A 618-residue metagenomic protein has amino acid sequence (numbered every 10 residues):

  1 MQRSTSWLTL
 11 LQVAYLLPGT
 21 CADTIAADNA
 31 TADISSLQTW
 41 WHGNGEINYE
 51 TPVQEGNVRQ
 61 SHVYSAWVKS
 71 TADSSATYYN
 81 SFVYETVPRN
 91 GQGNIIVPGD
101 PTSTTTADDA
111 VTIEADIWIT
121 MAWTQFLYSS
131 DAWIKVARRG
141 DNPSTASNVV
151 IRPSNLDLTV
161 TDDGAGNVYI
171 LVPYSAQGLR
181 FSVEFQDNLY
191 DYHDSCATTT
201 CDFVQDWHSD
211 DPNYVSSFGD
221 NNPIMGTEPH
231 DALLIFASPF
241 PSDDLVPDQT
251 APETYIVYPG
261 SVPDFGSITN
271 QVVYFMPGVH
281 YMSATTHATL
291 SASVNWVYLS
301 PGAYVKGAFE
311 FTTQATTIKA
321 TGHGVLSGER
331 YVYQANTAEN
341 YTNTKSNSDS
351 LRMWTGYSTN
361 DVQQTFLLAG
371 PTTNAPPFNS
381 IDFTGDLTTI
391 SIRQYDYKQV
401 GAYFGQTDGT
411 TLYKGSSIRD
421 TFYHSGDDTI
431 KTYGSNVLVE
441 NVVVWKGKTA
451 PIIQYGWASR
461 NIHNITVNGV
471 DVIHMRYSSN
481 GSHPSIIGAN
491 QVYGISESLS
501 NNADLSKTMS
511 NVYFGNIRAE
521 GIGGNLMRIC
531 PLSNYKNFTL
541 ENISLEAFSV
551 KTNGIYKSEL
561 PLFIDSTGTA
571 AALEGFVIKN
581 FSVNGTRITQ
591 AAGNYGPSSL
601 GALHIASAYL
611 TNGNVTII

Functional and structural regions predicted by a protein language model:
M1-D23: Fungal secretory targeting signals
P18-H287, S291, K306, V325-K345 (+2 more regions): Extracellular "leader-to-stem" segments immediately downstream of a signal peptide or signal-anchor in secreted/lumenal
L179, Q271, S293-N295, T316 (+2 more regions): Core residues of folded domains in eukaryotic genome-function proteins
R180-S182, V272, W296, T429 (+2 more regions): Structural motif
Y274-F275, Y298-L299, K306-F309, M527: Short hydrophobic beta-strand that contains or immediately precedes a catalytic carboxylate
Y274-M276, W296-S300, K319-T321, L367 (+1 more regions): Residues within well-ordered beta-strands of beta-sheet-rich folds
L290-K306, H424, K431-Y433: Short, solvent-exposed linear motifs at loop/edge-of-secondary-structure regions
A308-T317, L326-H604, Y609: Glycine- and acidic/polar-rich repeat regions and solenoidal domains
